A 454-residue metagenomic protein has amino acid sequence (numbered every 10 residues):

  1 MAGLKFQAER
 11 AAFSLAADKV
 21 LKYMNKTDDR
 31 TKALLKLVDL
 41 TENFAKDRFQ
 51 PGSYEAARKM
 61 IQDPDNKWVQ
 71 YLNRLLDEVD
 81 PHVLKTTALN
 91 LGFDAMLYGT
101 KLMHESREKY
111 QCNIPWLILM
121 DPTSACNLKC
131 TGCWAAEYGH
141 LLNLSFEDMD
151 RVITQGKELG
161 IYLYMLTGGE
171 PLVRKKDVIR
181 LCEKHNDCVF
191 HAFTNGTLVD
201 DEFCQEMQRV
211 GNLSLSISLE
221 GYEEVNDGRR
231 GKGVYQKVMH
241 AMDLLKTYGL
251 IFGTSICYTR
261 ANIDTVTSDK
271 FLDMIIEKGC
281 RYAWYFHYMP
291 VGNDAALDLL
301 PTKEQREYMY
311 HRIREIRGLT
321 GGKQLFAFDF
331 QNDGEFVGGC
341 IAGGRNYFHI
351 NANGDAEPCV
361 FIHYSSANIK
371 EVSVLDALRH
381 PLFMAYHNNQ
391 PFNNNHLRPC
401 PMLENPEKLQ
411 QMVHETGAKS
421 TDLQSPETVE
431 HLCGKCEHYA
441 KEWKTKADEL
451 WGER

Functional and structural regions predicted by a protein language model:
M1-E55, K59, D63, D227-G343 (+3 more regions): Radical SAM enzyme [4Fe-4S]-AdoMet core and its adjacent flexible, acidic and glycine-rich loops/tails across
A2-K22, D28, K36-L37, T41-F44 (+3 more regions): Flexible mid-to-C-terminal extensions adjoining Fe-S/redox cofactors in radical SAM and related proteins
L34-E202: Conserved alpha-helical substructure of the radical SAM core
D94-P115, F328-F330, G334, N368-M384: Short, charged low-complexity linear segments at domain edges
C126, C130-C133, C340, G354 (+2 more regions): Short cysteine clusters
A136-H140, Y222-E224, P290-N293: A short, flexible beta-alpha/helix-coil linker loop
F146-L166, L172-F286: Radical SAM/AdoMet-radical enzyme domain recognition
